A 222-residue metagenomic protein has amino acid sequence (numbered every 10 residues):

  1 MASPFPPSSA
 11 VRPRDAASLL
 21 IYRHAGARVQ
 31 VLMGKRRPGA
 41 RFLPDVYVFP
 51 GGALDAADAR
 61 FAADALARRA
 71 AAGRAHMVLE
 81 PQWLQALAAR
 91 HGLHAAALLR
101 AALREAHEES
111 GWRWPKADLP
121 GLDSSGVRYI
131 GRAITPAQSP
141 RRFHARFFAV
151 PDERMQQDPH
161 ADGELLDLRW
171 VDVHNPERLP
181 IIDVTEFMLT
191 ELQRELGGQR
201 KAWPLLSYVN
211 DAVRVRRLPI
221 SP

Functional and structural regions predicted by a protein language model:
M1-P222: N-terminal leader/linker segments that precede catalytic domains of diphosphate-processing enzymes
